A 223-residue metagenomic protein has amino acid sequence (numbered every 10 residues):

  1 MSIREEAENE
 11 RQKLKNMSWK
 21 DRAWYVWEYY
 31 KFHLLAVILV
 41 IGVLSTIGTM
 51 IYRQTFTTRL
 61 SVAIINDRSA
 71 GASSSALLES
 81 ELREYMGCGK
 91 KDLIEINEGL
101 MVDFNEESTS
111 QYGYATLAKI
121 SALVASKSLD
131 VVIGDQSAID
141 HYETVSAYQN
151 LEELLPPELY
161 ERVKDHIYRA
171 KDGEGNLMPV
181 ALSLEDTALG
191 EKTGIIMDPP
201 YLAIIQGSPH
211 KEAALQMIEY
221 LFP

Functional and structural regions predicted by a protein language model:
E8-D21: Short, membrane-interfacial amphipathic segments enriched in basic
K31-I51: Hydrophobic membrane-insertion alpha-helices, especially the h-region of bacterial N-terminal signal peptides
T58-R68, I94-N97: Short, well-ordered beta-strand elements
D67-G71, S137-H141, S208-P209: Solvent-exposed loop/turn segments at secondary-structure junctions within structured extracellular/periplasmic domains
L77-V131: Extracytoplasmic/periplasmic/luminal assembly and interaction segments in envelope/secretory/respiratory proteins
T109, A115-G173: Extracytoplasmic "Venus flytrap"/periplasmic binding protein-like
I196-P209: A bilobed periplasmic-binding-protein/Venus flytrap-type ligand-binding module shared by bacterial periplasmic
P209-Y220: Short amphipathic alpha-helical coupling segments at ligand-binding clamshell hinges and other catalytic/signaling
